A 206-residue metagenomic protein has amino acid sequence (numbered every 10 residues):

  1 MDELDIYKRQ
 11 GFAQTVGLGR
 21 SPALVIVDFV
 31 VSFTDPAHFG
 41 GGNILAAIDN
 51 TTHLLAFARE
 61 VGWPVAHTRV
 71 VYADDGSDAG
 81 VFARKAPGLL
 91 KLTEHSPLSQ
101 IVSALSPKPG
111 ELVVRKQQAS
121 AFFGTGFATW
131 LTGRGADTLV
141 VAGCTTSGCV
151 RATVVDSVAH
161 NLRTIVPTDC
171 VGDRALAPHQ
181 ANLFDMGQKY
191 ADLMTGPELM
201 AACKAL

Functional and structural regions predicted by a protein language model:
M1-K108, L112, C203-L206: Active-site acidic carboxylates
E60-W63, G135, N161: Glycine-centered short loops/turns at secondary-structure junctions
H95-C144: Internal catalytic-core helix/loop-beta-alpha segment that presents or stabilizes conserved functional determinants
V140-G143, N161-L176: A short glycine-rich beta-strand->turn/loop micro-motif centered on a GG-aromatic cluster
T146-T153: Short glycine/serine/threonine-rich phosphate/pyrophosphate-binding segments that cradle anionic phosphate groups
R174-G187: Active-site-proximal loop->helix
Y190-L206: A charged, well-structured terminal subsegment
